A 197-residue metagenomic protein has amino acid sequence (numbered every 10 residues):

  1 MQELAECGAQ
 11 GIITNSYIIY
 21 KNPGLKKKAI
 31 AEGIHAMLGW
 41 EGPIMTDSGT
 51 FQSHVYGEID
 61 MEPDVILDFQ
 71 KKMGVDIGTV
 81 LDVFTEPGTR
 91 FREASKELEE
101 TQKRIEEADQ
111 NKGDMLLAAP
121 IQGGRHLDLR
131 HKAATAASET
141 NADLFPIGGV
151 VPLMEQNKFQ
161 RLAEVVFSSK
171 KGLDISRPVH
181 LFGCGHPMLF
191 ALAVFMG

Functional and structural regions predicted by a protein language model:
M1-G113: Non-catalytic, usually N-terminal nucleic-acid engagement modules in DNA/RNA processing proteins
E99, N111-G197: Glycine-rich phosphate/ribose-binding loops and adjacent secondary-structure elements that form binding surfaces
